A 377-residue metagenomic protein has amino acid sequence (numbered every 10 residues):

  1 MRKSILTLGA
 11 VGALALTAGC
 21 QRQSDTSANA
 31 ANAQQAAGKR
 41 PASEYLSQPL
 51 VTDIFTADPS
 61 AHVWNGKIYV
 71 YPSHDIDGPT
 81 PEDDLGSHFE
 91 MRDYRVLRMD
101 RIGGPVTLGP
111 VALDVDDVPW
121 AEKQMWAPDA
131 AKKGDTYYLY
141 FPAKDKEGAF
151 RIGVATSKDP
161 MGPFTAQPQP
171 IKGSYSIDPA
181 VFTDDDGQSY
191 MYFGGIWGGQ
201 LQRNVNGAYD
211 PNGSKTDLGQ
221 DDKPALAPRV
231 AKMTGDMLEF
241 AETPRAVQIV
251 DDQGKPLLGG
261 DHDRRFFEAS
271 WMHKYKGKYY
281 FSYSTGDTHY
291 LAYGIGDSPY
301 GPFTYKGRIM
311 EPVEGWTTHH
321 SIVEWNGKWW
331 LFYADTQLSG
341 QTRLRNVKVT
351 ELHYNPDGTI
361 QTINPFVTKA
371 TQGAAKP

Functional and structural regions predicted by a protein language model:
M1-L8: Bacterial N-terminal signal peptides that target proteins for export
L16-G19: C-terminal motif of bacterial Sec signal peptides marking the signal peptidase cleavage site
Q21-P377: Carbohydrate-active catalytic/glycan-binding domains of CAZyme proteins, especially the secreted or lumenal ectodomains
